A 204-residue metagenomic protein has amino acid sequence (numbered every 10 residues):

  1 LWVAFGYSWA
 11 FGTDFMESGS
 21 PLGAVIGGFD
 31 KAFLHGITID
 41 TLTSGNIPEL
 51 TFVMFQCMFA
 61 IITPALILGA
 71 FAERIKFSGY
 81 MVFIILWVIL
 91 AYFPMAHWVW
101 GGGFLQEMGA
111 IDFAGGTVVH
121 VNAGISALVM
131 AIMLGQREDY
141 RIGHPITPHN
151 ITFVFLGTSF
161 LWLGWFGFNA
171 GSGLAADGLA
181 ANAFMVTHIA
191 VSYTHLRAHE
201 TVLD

Functional and structural regions predicted by a protein language model:
L1-V121, S126, A131, G135-D139 (+3 more regions): Metal/cofactor- and membrane transport-associated sequence elements
G143-H144: Membrane interface segments of multi-pass transport proteins and intramembrane proteases
V191-S192: Alpha-helical transmembrane segments and their membrane-interface boundaries that form or gate the permeation pathway
H195-A198, V202-D204: Single conserved hydrophobic/aromatic residue that forms the stacking wall/gate of nucleotide- or nucleobase-binding
